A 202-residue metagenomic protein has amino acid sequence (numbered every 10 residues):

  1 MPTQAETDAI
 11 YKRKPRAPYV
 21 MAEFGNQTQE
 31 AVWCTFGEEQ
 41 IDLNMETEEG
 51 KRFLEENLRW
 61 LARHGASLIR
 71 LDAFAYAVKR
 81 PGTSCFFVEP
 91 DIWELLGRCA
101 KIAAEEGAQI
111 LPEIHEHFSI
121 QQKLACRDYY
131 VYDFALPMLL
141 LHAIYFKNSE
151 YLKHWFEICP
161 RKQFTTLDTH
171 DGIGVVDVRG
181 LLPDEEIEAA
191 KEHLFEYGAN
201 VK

Functional and structural regions predicted by a protein language model:
M1-K202: Active-site and adjacent substrate-binding regions of carbohydrate-active enzymes
